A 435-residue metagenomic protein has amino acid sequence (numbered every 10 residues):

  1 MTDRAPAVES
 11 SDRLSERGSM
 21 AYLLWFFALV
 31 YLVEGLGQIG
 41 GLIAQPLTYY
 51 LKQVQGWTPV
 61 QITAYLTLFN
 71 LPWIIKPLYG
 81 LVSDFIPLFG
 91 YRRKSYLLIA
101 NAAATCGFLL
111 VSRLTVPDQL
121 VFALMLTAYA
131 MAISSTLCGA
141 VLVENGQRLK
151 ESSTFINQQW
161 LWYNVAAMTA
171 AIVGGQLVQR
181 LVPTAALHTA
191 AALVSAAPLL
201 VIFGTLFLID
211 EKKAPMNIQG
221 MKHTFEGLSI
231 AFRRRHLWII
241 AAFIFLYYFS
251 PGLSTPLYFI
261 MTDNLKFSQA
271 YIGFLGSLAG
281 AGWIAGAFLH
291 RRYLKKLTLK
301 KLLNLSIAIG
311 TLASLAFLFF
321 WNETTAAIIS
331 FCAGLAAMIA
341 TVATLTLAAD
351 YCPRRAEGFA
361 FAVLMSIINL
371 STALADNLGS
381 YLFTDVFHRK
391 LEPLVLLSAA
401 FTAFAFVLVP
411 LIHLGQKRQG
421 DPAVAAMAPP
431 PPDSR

Functional and structural regions predicted by a protein language model:
P6-M20, D210-I240: Juxtamembrane intracellular "pre-TM" segments in multi-pass secondary transporters
E9-W73, W238-F243, Y247-N264, I272: Helix-loop boundary and gating motifs at the non-cytosolic
W73-K76, T154-G174, M365-D376: Glycine-rich segments within core transmembrane alpha-helices of 12-TM secondary carriers
I75-Y91, A285-L299, F383-T384: Helix-to-loop junctions at the C-terminal end of transmembrane segments in multipass secondary transporters
R92-S95, V178-A196, Y381-A403: A membrane-interface helix-boundary motif in multi-pass transporters
V111-L124, L318-S330: Helix-loop junctions at membrane interfaces in 12-TM secondary transporters
V111-S112, P198-L208, L394-A428: Multi-pass alpha-helical transporter architecture, strongest for 12-TM Major Facilitator/SLC carriers used
K300-T344: C-terminal transmembrane helical hairpin of 12-TM major facilitator-type secondary transporters
